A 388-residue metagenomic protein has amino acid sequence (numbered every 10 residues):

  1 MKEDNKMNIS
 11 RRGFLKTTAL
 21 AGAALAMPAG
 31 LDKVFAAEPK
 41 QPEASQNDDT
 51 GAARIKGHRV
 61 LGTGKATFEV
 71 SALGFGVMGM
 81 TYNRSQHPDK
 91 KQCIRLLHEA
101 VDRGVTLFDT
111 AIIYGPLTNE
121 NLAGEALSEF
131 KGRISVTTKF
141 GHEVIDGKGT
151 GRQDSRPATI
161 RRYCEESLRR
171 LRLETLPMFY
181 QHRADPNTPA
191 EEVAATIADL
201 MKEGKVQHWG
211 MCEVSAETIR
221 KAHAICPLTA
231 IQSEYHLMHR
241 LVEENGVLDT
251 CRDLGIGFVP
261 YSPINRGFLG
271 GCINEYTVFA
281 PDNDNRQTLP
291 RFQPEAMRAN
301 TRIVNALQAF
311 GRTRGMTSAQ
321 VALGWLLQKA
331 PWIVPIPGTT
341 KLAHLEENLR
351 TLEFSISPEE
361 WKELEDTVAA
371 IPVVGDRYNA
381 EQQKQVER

Functional and structural regions predicted by a protein language model:
K2-S135: N-terminal binding-site loop/beta-alpha segment at the start of enzyme catalytic domains that lines or forms
I55, P186-T367, I371, Q383-E387: Beta/alpha (TIM)-barrel catalytic core signal, keyed to glycine-rich beta->alpha loops juxtaposed to Asp/Glu that bind
A72-G74, L107, R133-T137, T175-M178 (+4 more regions): Structural preference for beta-strand elements that scaffold enzyme active sites
F75, T110, M178-Q181, M211 (+2 more regions): Conserved beta-strand positions
G79-K90, D146-A158: Active-site mouth loops of central-metabolism enzymes
H87-A100, R156-R169, I219: Short, acidic/polar
R169-P186: Active-site groove signature of glycoside hydrolases
